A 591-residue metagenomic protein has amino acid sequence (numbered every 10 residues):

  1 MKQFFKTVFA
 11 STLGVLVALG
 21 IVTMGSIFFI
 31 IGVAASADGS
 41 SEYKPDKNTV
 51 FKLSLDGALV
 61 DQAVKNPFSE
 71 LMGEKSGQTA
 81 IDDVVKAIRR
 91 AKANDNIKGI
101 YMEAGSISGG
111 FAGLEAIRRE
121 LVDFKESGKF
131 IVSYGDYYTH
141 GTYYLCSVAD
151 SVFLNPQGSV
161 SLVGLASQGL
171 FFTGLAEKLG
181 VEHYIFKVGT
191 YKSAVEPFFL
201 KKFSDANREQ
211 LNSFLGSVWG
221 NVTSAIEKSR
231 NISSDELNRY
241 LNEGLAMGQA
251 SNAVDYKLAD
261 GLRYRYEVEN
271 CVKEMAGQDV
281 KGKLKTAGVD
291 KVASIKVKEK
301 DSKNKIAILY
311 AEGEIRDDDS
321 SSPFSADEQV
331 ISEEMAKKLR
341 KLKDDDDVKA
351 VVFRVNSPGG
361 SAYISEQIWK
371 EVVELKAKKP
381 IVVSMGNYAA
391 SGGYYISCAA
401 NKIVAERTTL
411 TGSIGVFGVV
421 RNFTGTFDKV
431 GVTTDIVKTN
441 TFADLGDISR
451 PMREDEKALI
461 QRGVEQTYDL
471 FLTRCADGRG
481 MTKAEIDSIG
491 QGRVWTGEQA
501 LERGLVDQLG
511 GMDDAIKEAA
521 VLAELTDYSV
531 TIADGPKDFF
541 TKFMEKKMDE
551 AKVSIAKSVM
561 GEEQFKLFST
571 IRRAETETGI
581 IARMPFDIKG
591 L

Functional and structural regions predicted by a protein language model:
K2-K44, N48: N-terminal type II signal-anchor transmembrane helix that functions as the membrane-insertion/stop-transfer segment
Y43-K47, K298-N304, K589: Extracellular/periplasmic catalytic domains that process cell-envelope and extracellular macromolecules
D46, V148-A149, L179, K257-L258 (+2 more regions): Short, structured coil segments at secondary-structure junctions
F51-G169, K298-T426: Cleft-lining beta-strand/loop regions that shape enzyme active-site pockets
G169, T173-K273, T424, D428-A523: Charged, glycine-interspersed solvent-exposed loop segments at helix/strand-loop junctions that cap or gate access
K228-S229, D260-K305, F417, L472-G478 (+1 more regions): C-terminal long alpha-helix characteristic of the crotonase
K303-I306, Y310-D345, G463, D534-L591: Intrinsic disorder and flexible/low-complexity segments
